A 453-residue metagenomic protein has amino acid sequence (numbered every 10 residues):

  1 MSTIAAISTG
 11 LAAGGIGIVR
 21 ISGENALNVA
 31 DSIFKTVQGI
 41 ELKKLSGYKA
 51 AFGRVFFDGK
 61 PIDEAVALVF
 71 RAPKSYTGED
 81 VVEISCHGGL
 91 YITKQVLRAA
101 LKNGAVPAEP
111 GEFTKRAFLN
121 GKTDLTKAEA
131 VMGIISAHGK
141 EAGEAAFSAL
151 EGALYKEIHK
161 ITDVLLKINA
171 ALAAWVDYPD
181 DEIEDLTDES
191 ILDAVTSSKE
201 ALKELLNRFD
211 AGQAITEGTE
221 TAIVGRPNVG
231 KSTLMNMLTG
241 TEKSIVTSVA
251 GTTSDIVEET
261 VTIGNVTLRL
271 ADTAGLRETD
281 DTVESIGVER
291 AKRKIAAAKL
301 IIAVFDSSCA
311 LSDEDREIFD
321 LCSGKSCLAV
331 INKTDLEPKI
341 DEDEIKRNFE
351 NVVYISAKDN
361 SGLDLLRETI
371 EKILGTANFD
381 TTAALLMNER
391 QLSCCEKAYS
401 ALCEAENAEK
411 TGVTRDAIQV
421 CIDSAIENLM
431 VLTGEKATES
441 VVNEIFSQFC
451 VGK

Functional and structural regions predicted by a protein language model:
M1-E144, S148, G152, L328: A glycine-rich (often HGG/GG-containing) alpha/beta subdomain
S2-I7, L11, K140-E259, T279-D281 (+1 more regions): C-terminal-of-GTPase-core extension/linker across diverse P-loop GTPases
A12-A13, D58-I62, K74-E79, G111 (+6 more regions): Short flexible coil/turn linkers enriched for glycine and charged/polar residues that connect secondary-structure
A51-I62, A67-R71, G251-T279, A297-L300: Switch I (G2) and immediately adjacent beta-strands of P-loop GTPase domains
T239, A274-G275, K299, D306 (+1 more regions): Short glycine-/small-residue-rich Rossmann-like dinucleotide-binding loops
A250, L276, E284-V288: Short alpha-helix of the ABC ATPase nucleotide-binding domain corresponding to the H-loop/switch region
L270, V304, V330: Generic enzyme active-site microenvironment
E284-S308: Inter-motif core of Ras-like GTPase G domains
